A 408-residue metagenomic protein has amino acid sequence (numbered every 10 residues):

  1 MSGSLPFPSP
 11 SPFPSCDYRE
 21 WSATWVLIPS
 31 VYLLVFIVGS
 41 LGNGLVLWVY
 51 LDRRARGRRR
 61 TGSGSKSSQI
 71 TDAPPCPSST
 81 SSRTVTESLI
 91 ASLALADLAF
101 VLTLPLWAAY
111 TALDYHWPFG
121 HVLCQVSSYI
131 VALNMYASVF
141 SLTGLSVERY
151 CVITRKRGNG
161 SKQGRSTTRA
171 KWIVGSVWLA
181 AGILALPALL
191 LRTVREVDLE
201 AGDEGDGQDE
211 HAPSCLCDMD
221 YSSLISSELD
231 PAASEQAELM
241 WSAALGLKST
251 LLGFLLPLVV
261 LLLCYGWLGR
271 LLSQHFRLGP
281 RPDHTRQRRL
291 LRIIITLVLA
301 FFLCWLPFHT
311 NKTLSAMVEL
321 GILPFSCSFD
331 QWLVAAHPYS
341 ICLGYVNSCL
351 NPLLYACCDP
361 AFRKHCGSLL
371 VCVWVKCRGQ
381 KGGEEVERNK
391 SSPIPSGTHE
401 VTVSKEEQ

Functional and structural regions predicted by a protein language model:
M1-C16, R58-T80, S161, T193 (+6 more regions): Intrinsically disordered regulatory tails of 7TM GPCRs
P10-R19, W117-S128, R155, S166 (+2 more regions): Loop architecture of class A 7-transmembrane GPCRs
S22-L33, L45-A96, P118-L142, R149-I183 (+5 more regions): Class A (rhodopsin-like) GPCR intracellular loop-transmembrane helix junctions and adjacent helical segments
Y32, V49, A99-D114, S128 (+7 more regions): Helix-to-loop junction signature of class
F36-I37, Y129, L255-L262, W305: Residue-level hotspots within the lipid-embedded alpha helices of multi-pass solute transporters
S40-V46, F100, F254-L256, C304: Functional transmembrane helices that embed catalytic/metal-coordinating motifs
N43, D97, E148, W305 (+1 more regions): Conserved G/P- and acidic residue-centered "switch" motifs that form tight phosphate/ATP-binding loops in soluble
